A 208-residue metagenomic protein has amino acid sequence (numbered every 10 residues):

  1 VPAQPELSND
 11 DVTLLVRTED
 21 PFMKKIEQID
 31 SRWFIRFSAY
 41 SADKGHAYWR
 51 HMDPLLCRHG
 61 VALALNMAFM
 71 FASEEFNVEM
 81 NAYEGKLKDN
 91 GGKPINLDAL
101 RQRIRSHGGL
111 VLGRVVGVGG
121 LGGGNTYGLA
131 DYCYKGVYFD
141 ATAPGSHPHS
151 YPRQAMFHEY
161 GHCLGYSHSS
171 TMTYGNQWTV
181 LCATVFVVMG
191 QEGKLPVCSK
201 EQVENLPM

Functional and structural regions predicted by a protein language model:
V1-R153, C163-M208: Predominantly extracellular/secreted Zn2+-dependent metalloproteases
M156: Substrate/cofactor-recognition hotspot
E159: Walker B catalytic acidic pair
